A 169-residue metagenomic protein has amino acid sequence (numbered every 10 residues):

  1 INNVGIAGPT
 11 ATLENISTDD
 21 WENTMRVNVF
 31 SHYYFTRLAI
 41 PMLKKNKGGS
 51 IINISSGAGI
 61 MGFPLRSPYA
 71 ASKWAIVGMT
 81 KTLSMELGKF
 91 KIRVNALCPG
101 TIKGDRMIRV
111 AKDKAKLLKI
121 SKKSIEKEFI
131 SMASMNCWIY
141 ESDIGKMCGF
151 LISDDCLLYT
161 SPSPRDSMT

Functional and structural regions predicted by a protein language model:
A11-L13, D20-E22, F129: Substrate-binding pocket helix/loop in short-chain dehydrogenase/reductase
L13-E14, M61-P68, K89-F90, N136 (+1 more regions): Active-site loop immediately N-terminal to the catalytic Tyr-X3-Lys motif of short-chain dehydrogenase/reductase
T36, S72, T80: Active-site helix of classical SDR
P41, M85-K89: Alpha-helical segment proximal to the catalytic Tyr-Lys
S56: Residue(s) in the substrate-gating loop at a strand-loop-helix junction that position the organic substrate next
S121-K122, A133-I144: A conserved structural motif in NAD(P)-dependent oxidoreductases
Y159-D166: Conserved small/polar residues in nucleotide/adenosyl-binding loops
